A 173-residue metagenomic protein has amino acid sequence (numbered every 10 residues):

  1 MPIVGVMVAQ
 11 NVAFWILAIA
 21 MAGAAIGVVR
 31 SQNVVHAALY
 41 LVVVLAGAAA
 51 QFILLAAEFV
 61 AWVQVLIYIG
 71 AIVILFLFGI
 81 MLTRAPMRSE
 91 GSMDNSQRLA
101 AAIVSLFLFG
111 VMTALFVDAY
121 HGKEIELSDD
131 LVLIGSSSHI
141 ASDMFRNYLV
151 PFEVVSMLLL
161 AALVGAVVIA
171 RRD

Functional and structural regions predicted by a protein language model:
M1-V35, L55-E58, M81-D173: Flexible extramembrane loops and terminal tails that flank transmembrane helices in small membrane-associated subunits
M21-A24, L39-F52, I69-F76: Hydrophobic alpha-helical segments within and immediately flanking transmembrane helices of multi-pass membrane proteins
R30-V43, E58-I72: Short, non-helical or kinked segments that cap or interrupt transmembrane helices
V65-Y68, L77, M81: Non-catalytic alpha-helical scaffold/packing segments enriched in small hydrophobic residues
